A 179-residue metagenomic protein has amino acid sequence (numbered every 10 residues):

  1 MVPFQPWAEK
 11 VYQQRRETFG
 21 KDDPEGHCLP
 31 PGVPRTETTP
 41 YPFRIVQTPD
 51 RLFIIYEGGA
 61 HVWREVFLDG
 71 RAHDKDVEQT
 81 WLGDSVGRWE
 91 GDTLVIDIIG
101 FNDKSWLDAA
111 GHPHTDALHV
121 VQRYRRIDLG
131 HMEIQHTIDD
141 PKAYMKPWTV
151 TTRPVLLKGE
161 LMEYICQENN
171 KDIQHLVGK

Functional and structural regions predicted by a protein language model:
M1-K179: PEST-like low-complexity, intrinsically disordered acidic/proline/serine-rich tracts that flank trafficking/processing
